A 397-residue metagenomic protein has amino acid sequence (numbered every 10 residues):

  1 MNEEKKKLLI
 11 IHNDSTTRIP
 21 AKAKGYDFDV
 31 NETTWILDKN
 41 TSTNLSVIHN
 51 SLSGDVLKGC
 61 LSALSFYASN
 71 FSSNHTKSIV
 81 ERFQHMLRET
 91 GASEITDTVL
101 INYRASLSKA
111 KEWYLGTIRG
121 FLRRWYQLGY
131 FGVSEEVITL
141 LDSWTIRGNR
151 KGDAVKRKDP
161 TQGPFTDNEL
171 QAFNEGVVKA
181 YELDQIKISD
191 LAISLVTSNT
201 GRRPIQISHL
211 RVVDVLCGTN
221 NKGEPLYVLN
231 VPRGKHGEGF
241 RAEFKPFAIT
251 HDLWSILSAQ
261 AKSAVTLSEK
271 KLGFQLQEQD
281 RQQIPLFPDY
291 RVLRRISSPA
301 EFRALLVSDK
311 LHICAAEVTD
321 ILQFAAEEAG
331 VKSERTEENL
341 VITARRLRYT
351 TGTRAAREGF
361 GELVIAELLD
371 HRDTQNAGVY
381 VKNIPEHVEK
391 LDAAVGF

Functional and structural regions predicted by a protein language model:
M1-G176, E182-L183, S189, L195 (+1 more regions): Charge-rich, intrinsically disordered N-terminal extensions that act as flexible nucleic-acid engagement or regulatory
D153-V196, P204-F397: Extended accessory and catalytic-adjacent subdomains in large enzymes
